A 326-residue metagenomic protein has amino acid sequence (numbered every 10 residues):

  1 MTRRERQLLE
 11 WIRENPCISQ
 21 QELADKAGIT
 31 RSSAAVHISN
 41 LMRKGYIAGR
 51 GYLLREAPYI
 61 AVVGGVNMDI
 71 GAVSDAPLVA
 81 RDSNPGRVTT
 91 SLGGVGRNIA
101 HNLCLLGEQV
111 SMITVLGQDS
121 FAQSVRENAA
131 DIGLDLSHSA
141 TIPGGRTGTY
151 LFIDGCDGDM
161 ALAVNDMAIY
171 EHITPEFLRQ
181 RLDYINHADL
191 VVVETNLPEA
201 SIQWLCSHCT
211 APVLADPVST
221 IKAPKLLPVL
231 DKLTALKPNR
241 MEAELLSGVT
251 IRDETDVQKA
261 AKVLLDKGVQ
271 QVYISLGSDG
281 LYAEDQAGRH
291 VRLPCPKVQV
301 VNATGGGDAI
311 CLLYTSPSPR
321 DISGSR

Functional and structural regions predicted by a protein language model:
R3-R4, L8-R13, I18-E22, K26 (+3 more regions): Glycine-rich phosphate/adenosyl-contacting loop at the front of the ribokinase-like
K26, H208-H290, Q299: Conserved phosphate/ATP/ADP-binding segment of small-molecule kinases
R43, E171-E176, A215-I221: Short gly/ser/thr-rich secondary-structure transition/capping motifs
E56-A57, L78-R87, L105-D189: Conserved N-terminal subdomain of the carbohydrate kinase-like
L92, G96, P296-Y314: Short glycine/threonine-rich catalytic loop with a Thr-x-Gly-x-Asp
L103, N239, G307: Short, conserved phosphate/pyrophosphate- and ester-handling motifs at nucleotide-, phospho-/glycolipid
P317-S325: Single conserved hydrophobic/aromatic residue that forms the stacking wall/gate of nucleotide- or nucleobase-binding
